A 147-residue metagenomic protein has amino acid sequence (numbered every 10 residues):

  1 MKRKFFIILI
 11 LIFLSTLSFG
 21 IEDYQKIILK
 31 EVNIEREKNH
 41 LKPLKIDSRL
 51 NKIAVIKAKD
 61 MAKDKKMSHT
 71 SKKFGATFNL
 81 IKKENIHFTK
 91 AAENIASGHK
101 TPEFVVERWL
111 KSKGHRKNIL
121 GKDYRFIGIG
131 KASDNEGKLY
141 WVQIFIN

Functional and structural regions predicted by a protein language model:
K4-L14: Sec-dependent N-terminal signal peptides
T16-G20: Sec/Tat signal peptide C-region and signal peptidase I cleavage site
I21-K63: A short alpha-helix/helix-coil micro-patch that ends at or immediately precedes a cysteine
K38-K52, K65-K73, A92, R116-K122 (+1 more regions): Surface-exposed patches in mature extracellular/periplasmic domains of secreted proteins
I53-K100, I119: Short, surface-exposed glycine/acidic/tryptophan-bearing loops
E93-N147: Disulfide-stabilized extracellular recognition modules
